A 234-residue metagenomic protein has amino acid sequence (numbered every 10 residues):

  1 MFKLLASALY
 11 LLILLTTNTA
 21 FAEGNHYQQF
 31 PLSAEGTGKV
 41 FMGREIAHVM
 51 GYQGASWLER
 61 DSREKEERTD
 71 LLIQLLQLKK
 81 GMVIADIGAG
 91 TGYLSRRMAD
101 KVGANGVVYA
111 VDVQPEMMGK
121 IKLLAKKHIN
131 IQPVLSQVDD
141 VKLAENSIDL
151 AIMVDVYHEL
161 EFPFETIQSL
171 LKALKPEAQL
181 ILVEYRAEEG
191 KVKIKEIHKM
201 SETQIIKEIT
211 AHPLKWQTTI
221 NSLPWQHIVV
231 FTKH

Functional and structural regions predicted by a protein language model:
S7-T17: Bacterial N-terminal signal peptides
G24-A85, L123: Class I SAM-dependent transferase core
A85, A89-D140: Class I SAM-dependent methyltransferase SAM/SAH-binding core
D100, F164-Q179: A short glycine-rich, Lys/Arg-flanked "PGG" loop and its adjoining helix->strand segment in the class I
D139-L150: A short acidic, Gly/Pro-enriched loop at the edge of an enzyme's catalytic core that lines a small-molecule cofactor
D149-F164: A short SAM/SAH-binding and catalytic strip from SAM-dependent methyltransferases
I181-I206: Conserved class I S-adenosyl-L-methionine
Q217-H234: Core SAM-dependent methyltransferase catalytic element
